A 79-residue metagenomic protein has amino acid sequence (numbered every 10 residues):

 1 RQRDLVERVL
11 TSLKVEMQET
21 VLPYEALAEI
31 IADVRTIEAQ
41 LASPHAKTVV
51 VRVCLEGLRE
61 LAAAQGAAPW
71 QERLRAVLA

Functional and structural regions predicted by a protein language model:
R1-Q65: Short amphipathic alpha-helical segments that predominantly mediate membrane engagement
A67-L78: Mature extracytoplasmic or organellar-lumen-exposed domains after removal of signal/transit peptides
